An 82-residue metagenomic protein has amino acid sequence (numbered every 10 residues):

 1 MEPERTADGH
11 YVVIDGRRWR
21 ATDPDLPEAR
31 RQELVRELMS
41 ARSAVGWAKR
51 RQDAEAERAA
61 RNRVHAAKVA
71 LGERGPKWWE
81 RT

Functional and structural regions predicted by a protein language model:
M1-E33, W78-T82: Long, non-catalytic architectural segments outside compact domain cores
M1-P3, S43, A70-L71: Sequence termini and other peripheral, non-core segments
R31-A48, A67: Non-transmembrane amphipathic alpha-helical segments
R50-A54, P76: Alpha-helix boundary/capping and short turn/kink residues
A54-H65: Short, charged, amphipathic alpha-helical segments
A66-R81: Amphipathic alpha-helical coiled-coil segments
